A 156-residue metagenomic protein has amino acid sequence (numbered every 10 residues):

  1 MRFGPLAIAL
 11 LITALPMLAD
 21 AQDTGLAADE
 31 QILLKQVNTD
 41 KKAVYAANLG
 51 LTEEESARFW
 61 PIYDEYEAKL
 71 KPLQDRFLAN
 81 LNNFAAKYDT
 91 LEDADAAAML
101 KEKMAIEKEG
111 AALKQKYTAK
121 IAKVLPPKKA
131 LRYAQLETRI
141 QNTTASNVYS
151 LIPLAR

Functional and structural regions predicted by a protein language model:
M1-A7: Bacterial N-terminal signal peptides that target proteins for export
R2, I12-T13, A57: Hydrophobic alpha-helical transmembrane segments of integral membrane proteins, especially lipid-exposed positions
L10, F59, K71-P72, A85-E92 (+4 more regions): Alpha-helix boundary/capping detector
L15-A21: Sec/Tat signal peptide C-region and signal peptidase I cleavage site
Q22, E30-I32, Q36, N48 (+1 more regions): Amphipathic, charged alpha-helical segments and their helix-to-coil junctions in extracytoplasmic/peripheral assemblies
D23, E30-Q31, K41-V124: Amphipathic alpha-helical segments
